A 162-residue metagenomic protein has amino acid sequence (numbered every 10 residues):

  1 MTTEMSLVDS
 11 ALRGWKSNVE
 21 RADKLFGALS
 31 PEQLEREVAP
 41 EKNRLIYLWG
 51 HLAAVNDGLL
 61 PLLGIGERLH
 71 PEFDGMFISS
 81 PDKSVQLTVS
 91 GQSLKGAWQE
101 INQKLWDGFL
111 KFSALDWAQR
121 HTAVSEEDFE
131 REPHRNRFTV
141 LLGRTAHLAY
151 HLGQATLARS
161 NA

Functional and structural regions predicted by a protein language model:
M1, D23-K24: Short acidic/polar alpha-helix capping motifs at helix-coil junctions
M1-D9: Basic/polar N-terminal segments that are highly enriched at the extreme N-terminus, encompassing both cleavable
V8, L12-K16, D23, Q33-S80 (+1 more regions): Short, contiguous alpha-helical
W15, V19, F26, W98 (+1 more regions): Hydrophobic alpha-helical core bundles mediating ligand binding, dimerization, or RNAP-core interactions
G27-L34, V38, A114-W117: Short, flexible helix-adjacent loops and helix caps
A28, H51, K111: Conserved catalytic core of Hanks-type protein kinase domains
D82-R120, T139-R144: Acidic/histidine-rich alpha-helical segments that form the ligand environment of transition-metal centers
